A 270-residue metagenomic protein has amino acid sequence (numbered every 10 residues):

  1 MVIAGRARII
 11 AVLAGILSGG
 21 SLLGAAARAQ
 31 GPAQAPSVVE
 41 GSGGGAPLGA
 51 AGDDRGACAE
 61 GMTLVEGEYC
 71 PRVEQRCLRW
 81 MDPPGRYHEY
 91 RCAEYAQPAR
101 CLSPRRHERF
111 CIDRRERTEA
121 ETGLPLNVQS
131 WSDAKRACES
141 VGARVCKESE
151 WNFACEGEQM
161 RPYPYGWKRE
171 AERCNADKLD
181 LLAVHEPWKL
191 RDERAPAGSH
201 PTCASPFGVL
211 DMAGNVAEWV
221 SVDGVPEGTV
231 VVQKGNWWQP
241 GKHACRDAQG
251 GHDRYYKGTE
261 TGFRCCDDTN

Functional and structural regions predicted by a protein language model:
V2-I3, R8-L17, L22-E139, Q159 (+2 more regions): Short, compositionally biased
W131-Q249, R254, T259: Functional-site microenvironments in short loops/helix caps that host divalent-cation chemistry
